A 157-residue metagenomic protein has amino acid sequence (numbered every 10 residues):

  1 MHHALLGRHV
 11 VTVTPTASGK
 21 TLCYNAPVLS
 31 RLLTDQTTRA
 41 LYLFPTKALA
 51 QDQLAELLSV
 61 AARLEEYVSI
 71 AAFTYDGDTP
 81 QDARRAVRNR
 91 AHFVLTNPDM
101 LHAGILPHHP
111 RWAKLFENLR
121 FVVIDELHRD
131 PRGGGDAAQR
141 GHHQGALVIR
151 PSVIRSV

Functional and structural regions predicted by a protein language model:
M1-V157: Conserved P-loop/Walker A NTP-binding site and adjacent catalytic elements of P-loop NTPases
